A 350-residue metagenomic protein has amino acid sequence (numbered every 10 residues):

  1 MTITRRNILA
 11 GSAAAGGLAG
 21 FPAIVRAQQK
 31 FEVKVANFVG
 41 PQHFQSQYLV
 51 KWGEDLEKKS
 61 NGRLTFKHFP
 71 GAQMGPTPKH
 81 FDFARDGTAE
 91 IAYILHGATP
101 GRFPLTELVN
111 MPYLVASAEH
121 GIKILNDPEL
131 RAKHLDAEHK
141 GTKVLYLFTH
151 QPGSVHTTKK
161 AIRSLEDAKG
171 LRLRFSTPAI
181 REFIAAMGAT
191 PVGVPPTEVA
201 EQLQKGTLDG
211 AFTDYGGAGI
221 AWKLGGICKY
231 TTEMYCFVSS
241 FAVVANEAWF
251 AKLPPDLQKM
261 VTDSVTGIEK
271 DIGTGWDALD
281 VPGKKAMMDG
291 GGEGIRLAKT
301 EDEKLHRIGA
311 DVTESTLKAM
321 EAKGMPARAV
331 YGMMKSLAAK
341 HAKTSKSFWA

Functional and structural regions predicted by a protein language model:
T2-G121, E129-A350: N-terminal secretory/targeting leader peptides
